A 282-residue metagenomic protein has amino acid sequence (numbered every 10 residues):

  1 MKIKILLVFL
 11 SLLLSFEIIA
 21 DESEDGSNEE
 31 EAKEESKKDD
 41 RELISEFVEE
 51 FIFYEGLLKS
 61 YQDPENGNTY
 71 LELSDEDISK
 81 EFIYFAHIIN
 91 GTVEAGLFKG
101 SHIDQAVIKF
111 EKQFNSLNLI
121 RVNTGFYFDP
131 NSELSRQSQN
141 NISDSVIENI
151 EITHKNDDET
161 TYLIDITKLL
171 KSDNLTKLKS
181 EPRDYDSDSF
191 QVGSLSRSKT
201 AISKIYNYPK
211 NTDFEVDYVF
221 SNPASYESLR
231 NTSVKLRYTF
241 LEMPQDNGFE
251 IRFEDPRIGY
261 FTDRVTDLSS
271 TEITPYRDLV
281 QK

Functional and structural regions predicted by a protein language model:
M1-I5: Positively charged n-region of N-terminal signal peptides that target proteins for export
L7-S15: Bacterial N-terminal signal peptides
I18-E22: Boundary at the C-terminal end of the N-terminal hydrophobic targeting segment
E24-K282: Auxiliary tRNA-acceptor-end handling modules of aminoacyl-tRNA synthetases
